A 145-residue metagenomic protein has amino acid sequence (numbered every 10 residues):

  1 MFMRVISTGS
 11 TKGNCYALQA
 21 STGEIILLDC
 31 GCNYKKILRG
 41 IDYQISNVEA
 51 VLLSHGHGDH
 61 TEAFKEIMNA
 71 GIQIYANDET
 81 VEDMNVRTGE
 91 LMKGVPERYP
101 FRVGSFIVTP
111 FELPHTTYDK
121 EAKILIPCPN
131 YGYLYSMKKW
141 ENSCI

Functional and structural regions predicted by a protein language model:
M1-Y43, K120-I145: Conserved beta-strand hairpin/beta-sheet module of binuclear metal-dependent hydrolase folds, prominently
S7, K65-E66, Y99-P100: Short secondary-structure boundary/capping segments
K12-C15, G56-H57, P110: Structured catalytic core of nucleotide-sugar glycosyltransferases
E24, L28, G58, L91-M92: Short N-terminal micro-motifs specific to bacterial/archaeal maturation and metal-cluster initiation sites
L28, L53, T109-F111: Redox-cofactor binding/interface segments in oxidoreductases and associated redox assembly factors
N33-E79: Active-site metal-binding motif and surrounding structural segment of the metallo-beta-lactamase
A76-N130: Metallo-beta-lactamase
